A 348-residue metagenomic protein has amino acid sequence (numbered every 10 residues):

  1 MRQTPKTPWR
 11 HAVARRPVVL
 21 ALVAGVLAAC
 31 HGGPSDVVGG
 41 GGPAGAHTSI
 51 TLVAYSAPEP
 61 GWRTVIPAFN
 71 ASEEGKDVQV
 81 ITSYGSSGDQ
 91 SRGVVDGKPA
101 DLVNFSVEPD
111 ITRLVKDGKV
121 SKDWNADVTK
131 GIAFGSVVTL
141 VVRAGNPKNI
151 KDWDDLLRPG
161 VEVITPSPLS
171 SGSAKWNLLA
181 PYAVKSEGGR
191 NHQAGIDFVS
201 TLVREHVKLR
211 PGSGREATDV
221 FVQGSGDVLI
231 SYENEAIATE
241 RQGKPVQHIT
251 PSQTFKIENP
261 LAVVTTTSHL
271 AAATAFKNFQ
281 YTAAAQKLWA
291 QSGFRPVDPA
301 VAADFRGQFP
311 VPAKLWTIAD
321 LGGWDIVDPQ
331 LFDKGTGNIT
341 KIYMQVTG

Functional and structural regions predicted by a protein language model:
Q3-V18: Bacterial N-terminal signal peptides that target proteins for export
W9, A271-A273, N278-G348: Extracellular/periplasmic juxtamembrane helices and adjacent flexible linkers that interface with membrane partners
V26-A29: C-terminal motif of bacterial Sec signal peptides marking the signal peptidase cleavage site
G32-S170, G307, K314: N-terminal segment of the mature folded domain
P67-E74, D154-G214: Ligand-binding cleft/hinge of the Venus flytrap
I132-T139, V199-V203, R210-P211, E240-T274 (+1 more regions): Periplasmic-binding protein-like
G145-K151, S170, A183-N191, T266-A273: Short helix-loop capping/hinge motifs at secondary-structure junctions, enriched in acidic/polar residues
G188-S252: Ligand-binding pocket segment of bilobal, Venus flytrap-like solute-binding proteins
